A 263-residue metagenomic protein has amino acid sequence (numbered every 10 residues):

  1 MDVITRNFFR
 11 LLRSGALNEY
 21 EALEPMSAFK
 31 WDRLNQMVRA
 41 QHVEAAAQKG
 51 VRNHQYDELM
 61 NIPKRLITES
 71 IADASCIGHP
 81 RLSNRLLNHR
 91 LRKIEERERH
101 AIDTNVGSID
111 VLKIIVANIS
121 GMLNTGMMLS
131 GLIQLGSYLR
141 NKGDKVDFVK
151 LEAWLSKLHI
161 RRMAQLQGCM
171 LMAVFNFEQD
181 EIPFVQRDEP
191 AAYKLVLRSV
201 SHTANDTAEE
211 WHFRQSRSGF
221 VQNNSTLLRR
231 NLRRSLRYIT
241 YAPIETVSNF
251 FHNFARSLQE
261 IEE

Functional and structural regions predicted by a protein language model:
M1-E263: Conserved NTP-donor binding/palm subdomain of two-metal-ion nucleotidyltransferases/polymerases, i.e., the charged
